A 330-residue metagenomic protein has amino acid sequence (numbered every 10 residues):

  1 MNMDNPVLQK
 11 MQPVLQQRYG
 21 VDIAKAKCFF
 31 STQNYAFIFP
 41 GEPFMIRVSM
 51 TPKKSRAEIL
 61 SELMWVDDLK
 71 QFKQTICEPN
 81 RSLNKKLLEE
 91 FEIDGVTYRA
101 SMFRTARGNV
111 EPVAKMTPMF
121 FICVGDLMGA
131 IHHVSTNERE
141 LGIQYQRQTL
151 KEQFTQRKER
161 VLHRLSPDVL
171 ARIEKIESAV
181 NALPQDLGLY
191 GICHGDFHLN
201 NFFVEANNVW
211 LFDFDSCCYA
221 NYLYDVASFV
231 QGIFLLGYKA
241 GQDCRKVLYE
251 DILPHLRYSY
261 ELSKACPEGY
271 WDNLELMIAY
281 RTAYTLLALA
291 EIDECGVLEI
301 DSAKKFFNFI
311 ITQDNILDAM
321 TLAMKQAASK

Functional and structural regions predicted by a protein language model:
M1-L83, A206-N208, Q326-K330: Conserved NTP-binding catalytic cores of kinases and kinase-like/nucleotidyltransferase enzymes across multiple kinase
Q33-P40, M45, P79, S178-Y224: Active-site acidic catalytic loop and adjacent metal/ATP-binding pocket of ATP-dependent phosphoryl transfer enzymes
E42-R139: ATP-binding pocket architecture of kinase catalytic cores
T51, A100-V113, E159, T282-V297: A glycine-centered beta->alpha junction motif in the catalytic cores of kinase/phosphotransferase enzymes
V113-P167, Y190: A cross-family kinase active-site recognition segment
M119, C266-I278: All-alpha amphipathic helical-bundle segments outside canonical DNA-binding/catalytic cores that form hydrophobic
Y224-K264, Y280-C295: Active-site activation/catalytic loop segments of kinase-like enzymes and analogous catalytic loops in related
Y284-K330: ATP/Mg2+ or Mg2+-diphosphate-binding catalytic cores that bind nucleotide phosphates or diphosphates via glycine-rich
